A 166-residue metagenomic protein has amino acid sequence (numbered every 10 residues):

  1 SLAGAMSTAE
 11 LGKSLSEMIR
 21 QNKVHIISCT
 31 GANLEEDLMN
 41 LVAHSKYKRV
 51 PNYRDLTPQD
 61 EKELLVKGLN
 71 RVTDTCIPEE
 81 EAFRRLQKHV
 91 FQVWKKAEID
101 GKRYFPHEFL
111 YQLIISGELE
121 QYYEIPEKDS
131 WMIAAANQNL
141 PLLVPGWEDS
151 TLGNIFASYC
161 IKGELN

Functional and structural regions predicted by a protein language model:
S1-L2, S7-N166: Conserved catalytic alpha/beta core of Sir2/sirtuin-type deacylases, generalized to analogous enzyme cores that bind
